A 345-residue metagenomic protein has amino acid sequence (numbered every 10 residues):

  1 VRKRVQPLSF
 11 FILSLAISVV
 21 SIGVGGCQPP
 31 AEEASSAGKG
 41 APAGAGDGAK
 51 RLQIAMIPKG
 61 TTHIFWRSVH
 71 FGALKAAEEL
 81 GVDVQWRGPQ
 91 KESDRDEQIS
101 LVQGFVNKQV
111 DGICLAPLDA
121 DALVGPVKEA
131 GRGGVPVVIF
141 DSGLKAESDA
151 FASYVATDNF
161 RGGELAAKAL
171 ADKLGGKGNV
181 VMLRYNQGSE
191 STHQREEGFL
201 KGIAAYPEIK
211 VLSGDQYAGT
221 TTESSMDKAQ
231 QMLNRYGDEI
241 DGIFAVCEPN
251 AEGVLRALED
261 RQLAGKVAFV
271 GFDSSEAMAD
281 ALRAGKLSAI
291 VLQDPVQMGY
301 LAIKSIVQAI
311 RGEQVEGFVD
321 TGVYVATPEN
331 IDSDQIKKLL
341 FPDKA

Functional and structural regions predicted by a protein language model:
V1-L13: Bacterial N-terminal signal peptides that target proteins for export
K3-R4, I22, G40: N-terminal cationic leader/targeting segments used for protein routing and processing
R4-P7, S18, K337: N-terminal leader/targeting signatures
F10-G23: Bacterial N-terminal signal peptides
G26-A345: A residue-level marker of the well-folded mature domains of exported/periplasmic proteins
